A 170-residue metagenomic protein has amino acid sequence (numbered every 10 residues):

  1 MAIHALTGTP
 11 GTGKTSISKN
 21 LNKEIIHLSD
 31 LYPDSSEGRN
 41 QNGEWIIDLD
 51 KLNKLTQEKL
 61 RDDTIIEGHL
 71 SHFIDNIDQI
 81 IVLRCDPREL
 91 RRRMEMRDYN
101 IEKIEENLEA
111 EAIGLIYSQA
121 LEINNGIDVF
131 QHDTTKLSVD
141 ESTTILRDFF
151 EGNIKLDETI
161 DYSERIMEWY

Functional and structural regions predicted by a protein language model:
M1-I3: Pre-Walker A (Motif I) flank of P-loop NTPase domains
L6: Hydrophobic anchor at the beta1->P-loop junction of P-loop NTPases
T9: P-loop (Walker A) phosphate-binding loop of NTP-binding proteins
K14: Conserved lysine of the Walker
I17: Hydrophobic positions on the alpha1 helix immediately C-terminal to the Walker A/P-loop
E24-I74, I166: ATP-dependent small-molecule kinase phosphotransfer cores that center on conserved nucleotide phosphate-binding segments
C85-F130: A glycine- and Lys/Arg-enriched "phosphate-lid" helix/loop adjacent to the NTP-binding pocket of small-molecule kinases
E122-Y170: NTP-dependent small-molecule kinase module
